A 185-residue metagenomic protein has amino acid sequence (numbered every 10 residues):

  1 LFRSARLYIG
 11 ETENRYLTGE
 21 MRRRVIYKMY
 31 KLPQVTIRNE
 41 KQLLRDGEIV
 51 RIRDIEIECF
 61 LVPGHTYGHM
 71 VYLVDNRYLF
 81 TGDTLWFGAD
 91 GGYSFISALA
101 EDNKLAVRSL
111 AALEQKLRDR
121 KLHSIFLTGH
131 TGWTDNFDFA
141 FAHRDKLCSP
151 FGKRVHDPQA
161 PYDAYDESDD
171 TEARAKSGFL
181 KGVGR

Functional and structural regions predicted by a protein language model:
F2-I49, D145-Y165: Active-site HxH/HxHxD metal-binding segment of metal-dependent hydrolases
S4-A5, Y16, I37-R38, D54 (+4 more regions): Intrinsic structural disorder
K31-V35, F126-H130, A173-F179: A general structural signal for short secondary-structure boundary/capping elements
V35-D46, V62-M70, A175-R185: A short, terminal or domain-edge coil/loop segment
I49, E56-P63, Y67-D145: Metallo-beta-lactamase
Q159-R185: C-terminal regulatory/interaction regions
